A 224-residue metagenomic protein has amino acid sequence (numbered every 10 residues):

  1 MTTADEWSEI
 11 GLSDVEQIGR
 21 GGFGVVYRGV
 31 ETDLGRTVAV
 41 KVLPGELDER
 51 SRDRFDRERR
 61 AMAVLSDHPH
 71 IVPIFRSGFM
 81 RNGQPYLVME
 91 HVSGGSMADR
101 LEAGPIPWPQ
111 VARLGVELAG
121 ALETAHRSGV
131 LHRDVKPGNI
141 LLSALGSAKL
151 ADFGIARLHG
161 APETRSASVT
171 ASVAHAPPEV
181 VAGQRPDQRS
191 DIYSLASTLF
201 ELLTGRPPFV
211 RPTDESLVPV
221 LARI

Functional and structural regions predicted by a protein language model:
V15-G22, V26: Protein kinase glycine-rich loop
P44-L65: AlphaC helix of the eukaryotic protein kinase fold
R76-G78: A short, aromatic-enriched beta-strand patch in the conserved N-lobe beta-sheet of the protein kinase catalytic domain
N82-S96, R100: Conserved short submotifs of the Hanks-type protein kinase catalytic core that shape the nucleotide-binding pocket
L114-G115: Activation segment signature within eukaryotic-like protein kinase domains
L118-V130: Protein kinase catalytic-loop region centered on the HRD/HxD motif
